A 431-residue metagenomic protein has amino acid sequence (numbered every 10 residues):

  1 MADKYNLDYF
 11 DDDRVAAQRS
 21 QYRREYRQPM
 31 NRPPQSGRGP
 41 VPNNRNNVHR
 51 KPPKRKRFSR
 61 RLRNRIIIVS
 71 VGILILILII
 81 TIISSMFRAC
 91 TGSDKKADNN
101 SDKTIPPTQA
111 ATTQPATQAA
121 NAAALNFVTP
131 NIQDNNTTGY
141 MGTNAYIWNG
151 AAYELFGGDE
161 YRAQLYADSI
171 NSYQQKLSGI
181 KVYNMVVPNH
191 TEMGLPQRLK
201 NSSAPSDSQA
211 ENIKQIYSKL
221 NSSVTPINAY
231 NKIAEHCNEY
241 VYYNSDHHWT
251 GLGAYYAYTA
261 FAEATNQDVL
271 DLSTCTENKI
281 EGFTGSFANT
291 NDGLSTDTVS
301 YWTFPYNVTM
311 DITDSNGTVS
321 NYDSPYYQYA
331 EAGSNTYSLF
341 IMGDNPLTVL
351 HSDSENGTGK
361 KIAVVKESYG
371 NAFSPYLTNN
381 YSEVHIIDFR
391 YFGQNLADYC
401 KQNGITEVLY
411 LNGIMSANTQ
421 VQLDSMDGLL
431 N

Functional and structural regions predicted by a protein language model:
A2-N431: Extracellular glycan-modifying ectodomains
